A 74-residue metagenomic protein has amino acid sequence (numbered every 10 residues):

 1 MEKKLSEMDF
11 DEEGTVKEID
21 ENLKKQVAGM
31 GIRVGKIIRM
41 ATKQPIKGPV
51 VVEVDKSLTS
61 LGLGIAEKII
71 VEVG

Functional and structural regions predicted by a protein language model:
M1-G74: Compact, glycine-rich, soluble single-domain proteins
